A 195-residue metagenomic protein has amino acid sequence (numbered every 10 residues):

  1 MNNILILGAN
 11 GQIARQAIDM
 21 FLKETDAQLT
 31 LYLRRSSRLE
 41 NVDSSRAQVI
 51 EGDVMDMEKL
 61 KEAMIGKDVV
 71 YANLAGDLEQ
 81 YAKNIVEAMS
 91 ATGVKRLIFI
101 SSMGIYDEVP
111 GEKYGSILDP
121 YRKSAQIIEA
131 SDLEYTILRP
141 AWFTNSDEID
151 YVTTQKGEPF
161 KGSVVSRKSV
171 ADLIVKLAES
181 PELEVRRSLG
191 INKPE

Functional and structural regions predicted by a protein language model:
N2-N3, A27-L29, K95-R96, E134: Residues at the starts of beta-strands that form the adenosine-phosphate
I4-E24: N-terminal Rossmann NAD(P)H-binding glycine-rich loop of SDR-like oxidoreductase domains
I4-L5, L31, S36-A91, Y106: NAD(P)H-binding glycine-rich loop region in Rossmannoid oxidoreductase-like domains and their noncatalytic homologs
L7-Q12, N145-D147, V152-E195: Active-site-lining helix/loop region of Rossmann-like oxidoreductase modules
N10, R35, M103: Residues in the short beta-alpha loop(s) of Rossmann-like NAD(P)-binding domains
D19-K23, A27, E87, A130 (+2 more regions): Short, well-ordered alpha-helices that flank and scaffold nucleotide-derived cofactor binding pockets
Q28, Q48, E134-T136, R187: Conserved beta-strand segments of alpha/beta enzyme cores
G76-G157: Glycine-/Pro-rich loop/turn segments that contact NAD(P) or position catalytic residues in Rossmann-like domains
